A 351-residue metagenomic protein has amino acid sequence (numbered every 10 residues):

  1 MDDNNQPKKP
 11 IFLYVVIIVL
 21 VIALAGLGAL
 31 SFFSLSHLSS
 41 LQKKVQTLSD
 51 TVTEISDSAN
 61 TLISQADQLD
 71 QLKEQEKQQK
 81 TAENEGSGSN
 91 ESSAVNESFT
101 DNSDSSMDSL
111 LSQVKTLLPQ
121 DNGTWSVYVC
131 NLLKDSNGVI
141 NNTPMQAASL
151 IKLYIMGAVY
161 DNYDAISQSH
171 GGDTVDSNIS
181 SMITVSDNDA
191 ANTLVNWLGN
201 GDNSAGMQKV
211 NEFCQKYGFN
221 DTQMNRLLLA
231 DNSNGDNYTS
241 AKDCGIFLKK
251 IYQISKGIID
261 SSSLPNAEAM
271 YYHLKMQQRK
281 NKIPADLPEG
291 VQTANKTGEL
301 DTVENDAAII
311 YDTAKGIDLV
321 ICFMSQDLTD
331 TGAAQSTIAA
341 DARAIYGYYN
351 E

Functional and structural regions predicted by a protein language model:
D2-V114, P119-D121, S136-N137, P144 (+2 more regions): Structured C-terminal helix/loop/strand segments within mature extracytoplasmic catalytic/sensor domains
Q120-T124, I140-N142, Q146-I151, C214 (+5 more regions): Extracytoplasmic
Q120-T124, Y160-S169, G206-M207, K216-Q223 (+2 more regions): Bacterial peptidoglycan biogenesis and beta-lactam-recognition machinery
V127-L133: Short hydrophobic alpha-helical segments used for membrane anchoring or interfacial signaling
P144-Q168, M182, I321: Active-site SXXK
D164-F213, Y217-N220: Conserved catalytic neighborhood of penicillin-recognizing serine enzymes
V195-K256: Mid-domain, small-residue-enriched loop/turn segments at the edges of structured enzyme/sensor domains
K296-L300: Short Gly/Pro-enriched turn/cap motifs at secondary-structure boundaries
